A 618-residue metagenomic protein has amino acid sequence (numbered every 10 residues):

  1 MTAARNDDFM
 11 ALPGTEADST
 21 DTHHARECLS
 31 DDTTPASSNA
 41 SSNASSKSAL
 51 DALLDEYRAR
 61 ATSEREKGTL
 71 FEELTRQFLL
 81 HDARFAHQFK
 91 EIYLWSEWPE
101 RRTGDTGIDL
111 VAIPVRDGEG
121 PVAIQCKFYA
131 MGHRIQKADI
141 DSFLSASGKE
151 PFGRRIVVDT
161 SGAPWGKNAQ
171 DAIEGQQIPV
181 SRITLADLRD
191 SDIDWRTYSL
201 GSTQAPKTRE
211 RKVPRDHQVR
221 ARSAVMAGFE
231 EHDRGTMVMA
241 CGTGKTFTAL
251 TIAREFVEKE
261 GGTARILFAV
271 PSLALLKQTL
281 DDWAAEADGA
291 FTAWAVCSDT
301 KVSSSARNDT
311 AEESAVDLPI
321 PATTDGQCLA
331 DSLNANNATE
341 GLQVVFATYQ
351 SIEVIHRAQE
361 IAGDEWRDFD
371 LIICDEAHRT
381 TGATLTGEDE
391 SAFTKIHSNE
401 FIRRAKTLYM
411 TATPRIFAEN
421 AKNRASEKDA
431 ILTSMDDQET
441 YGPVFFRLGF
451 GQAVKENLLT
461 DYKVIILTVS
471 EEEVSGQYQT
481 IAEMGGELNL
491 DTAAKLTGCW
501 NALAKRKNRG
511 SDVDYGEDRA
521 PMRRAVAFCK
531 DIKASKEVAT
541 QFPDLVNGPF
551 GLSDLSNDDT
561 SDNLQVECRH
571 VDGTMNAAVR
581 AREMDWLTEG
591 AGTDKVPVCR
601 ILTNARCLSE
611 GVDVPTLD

Functional and structural regions predicted by a protein language model:
T2-T62, E66, F78, F85-H87 (+7 more regions): ATP-dependent helicase/translocase motor core
V238-G242, H378-T380, S398-A425, N457: Conserved helicase ATPase motor motifs in RecA-like P-loop NTPase domains
T263-A287, T292-A306, Y349-S351, K530-K533: Conserved Walker A/P-loop ATP-binding site and its immediately adjacent core in helicase/helicase-like ATPase domains
L329-V344, Y349-D368: Conserved helix/coil segment N-terminal to the catalytic DExD/H
N334, Q565-A605: Conserved helicase ATPase core of P-loop NTP-dependent helicases/translocases
G363-Y409: SF2 helicase catalytic motif II
D437-D531: Conserved interdomain linker/interface between the two RecA-like ATPase lobes of SF2 helicase motors
N604, E610-D618: A short beta-strand element within the Helicase C-terminal
